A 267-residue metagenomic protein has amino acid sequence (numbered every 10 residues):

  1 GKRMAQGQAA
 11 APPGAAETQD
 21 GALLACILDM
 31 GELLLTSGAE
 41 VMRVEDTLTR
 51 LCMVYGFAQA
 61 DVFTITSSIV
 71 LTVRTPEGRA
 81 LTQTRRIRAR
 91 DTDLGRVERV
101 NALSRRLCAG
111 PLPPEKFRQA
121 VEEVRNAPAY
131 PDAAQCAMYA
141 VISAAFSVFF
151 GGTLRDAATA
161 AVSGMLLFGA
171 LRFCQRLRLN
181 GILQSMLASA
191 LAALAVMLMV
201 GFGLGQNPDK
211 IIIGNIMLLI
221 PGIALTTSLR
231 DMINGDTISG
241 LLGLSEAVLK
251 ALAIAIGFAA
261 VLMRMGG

Functional and structural regions predicted by a protein language model:
G1-P111: Soluble N-terminal domains of membrane-associated systems
R90-M138: Hydrophobic alpha-helical segments and helix pairs
E115, D156, I223-T227: Short helix-terminus and kink motifs of transmembrane alpha helices, predominantly at the cytoplasmic interface
E122-Y130, F150, S245, L249 (+1 more regions): Alpha-helical membrane-interface segments at transmembrane helix boundaries
E123-V124, L167-N180, A224-S239: C-terminal ends of transmembrane helices
A129-L204: Core alpha-helical transmembrane segments of integral membrane proteins
V200-G267: Generic detector of multi-pass transmembrane helix bundles and their immediately adjacent loops in polytopic membrane
